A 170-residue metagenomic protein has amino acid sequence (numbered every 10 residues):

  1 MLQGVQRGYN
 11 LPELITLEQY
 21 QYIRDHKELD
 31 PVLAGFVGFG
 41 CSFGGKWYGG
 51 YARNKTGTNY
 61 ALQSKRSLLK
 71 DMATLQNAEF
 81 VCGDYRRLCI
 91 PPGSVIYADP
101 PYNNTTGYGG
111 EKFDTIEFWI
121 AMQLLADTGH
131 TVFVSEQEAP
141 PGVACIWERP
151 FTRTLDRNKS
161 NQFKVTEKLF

Functional and structural regions predicted by a protein language model:
M1-C82, R86-R87: Class I S-adenosyl-L-methionine-dependent methyltransferase module
A78-Y97, Y102-F170: Class I S-adenosyl-L-methionine
